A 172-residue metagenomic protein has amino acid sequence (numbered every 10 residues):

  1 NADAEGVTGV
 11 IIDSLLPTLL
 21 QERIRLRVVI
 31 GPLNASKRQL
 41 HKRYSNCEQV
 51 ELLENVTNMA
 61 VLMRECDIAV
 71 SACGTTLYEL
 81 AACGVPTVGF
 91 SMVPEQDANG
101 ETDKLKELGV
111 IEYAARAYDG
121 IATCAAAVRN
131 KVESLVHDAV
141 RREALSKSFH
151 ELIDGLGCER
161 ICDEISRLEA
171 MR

Functional and structural regions predicted by a protein language model:
N1-R172: Nucleotide-activated sugar donor-binding and catalytic core shared by glycosyltransferases and related lipid-linked
